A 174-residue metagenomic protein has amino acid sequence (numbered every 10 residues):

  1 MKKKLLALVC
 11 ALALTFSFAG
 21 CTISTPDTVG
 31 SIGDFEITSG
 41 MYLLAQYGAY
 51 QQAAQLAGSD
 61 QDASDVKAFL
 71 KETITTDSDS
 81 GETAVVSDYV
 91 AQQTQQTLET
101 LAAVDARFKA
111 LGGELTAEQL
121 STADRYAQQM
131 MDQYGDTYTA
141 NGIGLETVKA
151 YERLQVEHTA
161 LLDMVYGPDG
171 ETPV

Functional and structural regions predicted by a protein language model:
M1-D88, Q92: Short, low-structural-confidence N-terminal segments
D34, A68-V174: Peptidyl-prolyl cis-trans isomerase
